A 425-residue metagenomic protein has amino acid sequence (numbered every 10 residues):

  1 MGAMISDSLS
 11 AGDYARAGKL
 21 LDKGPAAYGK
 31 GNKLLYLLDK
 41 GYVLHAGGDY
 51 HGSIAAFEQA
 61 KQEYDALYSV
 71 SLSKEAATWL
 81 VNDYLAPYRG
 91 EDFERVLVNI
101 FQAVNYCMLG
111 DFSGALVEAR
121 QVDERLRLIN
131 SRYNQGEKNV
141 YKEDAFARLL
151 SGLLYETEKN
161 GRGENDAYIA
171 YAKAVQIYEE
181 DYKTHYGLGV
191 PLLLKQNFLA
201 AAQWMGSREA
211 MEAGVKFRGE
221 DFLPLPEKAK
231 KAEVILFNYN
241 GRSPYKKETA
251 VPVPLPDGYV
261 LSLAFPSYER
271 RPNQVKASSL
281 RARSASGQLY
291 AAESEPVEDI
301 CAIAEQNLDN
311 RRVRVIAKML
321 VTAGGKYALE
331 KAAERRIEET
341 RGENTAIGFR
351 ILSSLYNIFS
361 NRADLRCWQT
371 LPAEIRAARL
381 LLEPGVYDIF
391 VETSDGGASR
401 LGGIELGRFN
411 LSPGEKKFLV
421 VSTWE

Functional and structural regions predicted by a protein language model:
M1-L35, D39: N-terminal leader/linker segments that initiate helical-solenoid repeat arrays
D7-S8, Y36, V43-L44, N105 (+1 more regions): Residue-level signature for tetratricopeptide repeat
A11, G47, L109, E158-G161: Structural motif corresponding to the intra-repeat A-B loop/turn of tetratricopeptide repeats
L21-D22, F57, Y64, A119 (+4 more regions): Inward-facing hydrophobic residues that define packing positions of alpha-helical scaffold repeats
G29-K33, Y64-E75, R127-Q135, V175-F217: Boundary/linker segments of alpha-helical solenoid repeat arrays
L199-A202, S207-E425: Short loop/turn and low-complexity linker motifs enriched in small/turn-promoting residues
